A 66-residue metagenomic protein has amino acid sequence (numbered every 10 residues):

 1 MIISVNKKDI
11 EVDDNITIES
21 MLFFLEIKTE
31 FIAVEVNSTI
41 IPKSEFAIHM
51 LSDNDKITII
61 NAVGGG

Functional and structural regions predicted by a protein language model:
I16-E26: Short amphipathic, charge-patterned alpha-helical segments
I41-F46: Short alpha-helix capping/helix-loop boundary micro-motifs
